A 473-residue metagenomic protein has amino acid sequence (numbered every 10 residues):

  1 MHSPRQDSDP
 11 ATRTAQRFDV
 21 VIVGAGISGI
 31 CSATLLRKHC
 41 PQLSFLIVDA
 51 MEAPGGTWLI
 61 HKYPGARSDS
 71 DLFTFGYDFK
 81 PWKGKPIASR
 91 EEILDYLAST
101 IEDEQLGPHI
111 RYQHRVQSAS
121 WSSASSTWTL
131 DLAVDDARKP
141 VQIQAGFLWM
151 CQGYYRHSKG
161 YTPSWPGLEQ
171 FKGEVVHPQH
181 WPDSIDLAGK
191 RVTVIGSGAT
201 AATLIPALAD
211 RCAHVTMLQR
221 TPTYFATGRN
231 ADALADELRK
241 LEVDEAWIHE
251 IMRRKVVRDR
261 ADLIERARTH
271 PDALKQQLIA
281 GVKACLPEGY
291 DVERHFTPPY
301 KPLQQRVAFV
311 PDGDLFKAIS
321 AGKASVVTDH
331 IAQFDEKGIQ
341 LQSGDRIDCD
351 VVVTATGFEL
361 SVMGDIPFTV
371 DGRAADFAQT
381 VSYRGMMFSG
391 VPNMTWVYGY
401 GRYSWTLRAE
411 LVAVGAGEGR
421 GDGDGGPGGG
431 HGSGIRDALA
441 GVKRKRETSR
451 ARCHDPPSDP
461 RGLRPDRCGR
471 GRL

Functional and structural regions predicted by a protein language model:
T12-R17, V21-I22, I27, C31-S32 (+7 more regions): Rossmann-like dinucleotide-binding core of oxidoreductases
Q16-F18, D136-F147, L187-A188, Q342-V351: Core beta-strand elements of the Rossmann-like FAD/NAD(P) dinucleotide-binding domain in flavoenzyme oxidoreductases
F18, I22-V23, I27-I110, Q219-R220 (+1 more regions): Beta1-alpha1 glycine-rich phosphate/pyrophosphate-binding loop at the start of Rossmann-like nucleotide-binding domains
I22-V23, V116, Q142-Y155, V192-I195 (+1 more regions): Short hydrophobic core segments
G76, E174-V175, G385-Y403: Short FAD-binding loop at a beta-strand-to-alpha-helix junction that anchors the flavin cofactor in diverse
P81-S99, R111, I195, R266-K275 (+1 more regions): Short beta-strand to alpha-helix junction loop
G84-R156, Q333: Feature captures the FAD/FMN-dependent oxidoreductase FAD-binding
R266, H270, Q277-P367, G429-L473: C-terminal catalytic lobe of FAD-dependent flavoproteins
